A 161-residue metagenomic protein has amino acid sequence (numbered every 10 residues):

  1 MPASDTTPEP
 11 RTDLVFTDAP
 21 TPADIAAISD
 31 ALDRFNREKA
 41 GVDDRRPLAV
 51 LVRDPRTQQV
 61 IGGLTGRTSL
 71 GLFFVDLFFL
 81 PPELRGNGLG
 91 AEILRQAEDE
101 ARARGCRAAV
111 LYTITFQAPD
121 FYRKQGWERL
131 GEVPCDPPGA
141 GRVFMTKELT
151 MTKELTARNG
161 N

Functional and structural regions predicted by a protein language model:
M1-P20, K153-N161: Conserved N-terminal entry element of GNAT/NAT acetyltransferase domains
F16-D76, P81, F116, C135: Acetyl-CoA-dependent GNAT
I28, Y122, W127: Conserved active-site tyrosine of GNAT-family acetyltransferases
R67, K147-A157: Intrinsically disordered, low-complexity segments used as extracellular stalks/linkers and nuclear/regulatory IDRs
G86-D99, K124: Conserved acetyl-CoA-binding loop-helix of GNAT-fold acetyltransferases
A101-I114: Conserved GNAT acetyl-CoA-binding A-motif
V110-Y112, E128-T146: Conserved catalytic-core motifs of GNAT/GCN5-like acyltransferases
